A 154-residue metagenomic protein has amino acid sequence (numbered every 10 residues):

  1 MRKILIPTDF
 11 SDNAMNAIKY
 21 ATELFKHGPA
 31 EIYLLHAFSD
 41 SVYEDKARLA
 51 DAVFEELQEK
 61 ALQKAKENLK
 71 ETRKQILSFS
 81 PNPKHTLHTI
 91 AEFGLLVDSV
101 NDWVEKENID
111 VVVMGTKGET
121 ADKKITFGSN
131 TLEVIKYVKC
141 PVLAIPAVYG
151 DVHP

Functional and structural regions predicted by a protein language model:
M1-E55: Small/aliphatic-rich secondary-structure junction motif
M1-N16, K136-P154: Intrinsically disordered or low-complexity boundary/linker segments at protein termini and domain junctions
A14, A65, F127-T131: Short, conserved glycine- and acidic-residue-centered signature motifs in active-site or ligand-binding loops
A17, N68-R73: Short, well-ordered amphipathic alpha-helical segments that serve as non-catalytic structural scaffolds within diverse
Y33-L35, H88-E92, L143: General small-molecule cofactor/ligand-binding pocket signal
V53-E67: A short acidic, glycine-rich active-site loop that binds or catalyzes chemistry on phosphate/adenosine moieties
K74-V112: Structural beta-alpha unit
V100-G150: Gly/Ser-rich helix-loop-strand patches that form or flank binding pockets for ribonucleotide-derived cofactors
